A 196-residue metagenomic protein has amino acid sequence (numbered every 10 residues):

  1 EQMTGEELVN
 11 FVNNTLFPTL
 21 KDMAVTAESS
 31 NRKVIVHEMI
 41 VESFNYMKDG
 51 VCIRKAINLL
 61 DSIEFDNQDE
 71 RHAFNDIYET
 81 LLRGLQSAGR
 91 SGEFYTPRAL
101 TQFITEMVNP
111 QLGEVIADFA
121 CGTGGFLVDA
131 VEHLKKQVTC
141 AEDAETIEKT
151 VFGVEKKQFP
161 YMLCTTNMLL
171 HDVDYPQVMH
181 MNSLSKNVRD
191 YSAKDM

Functional and structural regions predicted by a protein language model:
E1-L112, Q177-V188: Non-catalytic, mostly N-terminal accessory regions of nucleic-acid modification and defense proteins
E93-D195: Conserved S-adenosyl-L-methionine
